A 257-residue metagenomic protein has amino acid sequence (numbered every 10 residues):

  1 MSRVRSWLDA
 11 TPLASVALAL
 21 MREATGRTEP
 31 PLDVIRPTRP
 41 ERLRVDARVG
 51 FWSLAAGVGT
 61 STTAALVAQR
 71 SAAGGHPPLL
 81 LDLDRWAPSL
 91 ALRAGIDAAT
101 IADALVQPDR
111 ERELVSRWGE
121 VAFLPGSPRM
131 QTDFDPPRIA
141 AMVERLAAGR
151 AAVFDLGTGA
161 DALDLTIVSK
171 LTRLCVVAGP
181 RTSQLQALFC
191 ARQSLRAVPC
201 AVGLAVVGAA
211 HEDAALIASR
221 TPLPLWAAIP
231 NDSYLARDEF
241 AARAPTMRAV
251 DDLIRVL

Functional and structural regions predicted by a protein language model:
S2-D33, C200-L257: C-terminal lobe/tail of nucleotide-utilizing enzymes
E23, A73-G75, A104-Q107, G179-P180 (+2 more regions): Cytoplasmic membrane-interface segments at the C-terminal ends of transmembrane helices
R36-P78: Walker A (P-loop) phosphate-binding motif
S71-F123: Phosphate-binding loop that captures ATP/GTP phosphates
G95-T100, S194-L195, R220-P222, R243-T246: Short, hinge-like loop/turn segments at secondary-structure boundaries
D103-A104, P128-D133, T182: Flexible beta-alpha connector loops of hexameric P-loop NTPases
R112-V115, F123-G159: Cytosolic-facing regulatory segments adjacent to core modules
M142, A147-R237: Conserved catalytic-core segment of NTP-binding enzymes
